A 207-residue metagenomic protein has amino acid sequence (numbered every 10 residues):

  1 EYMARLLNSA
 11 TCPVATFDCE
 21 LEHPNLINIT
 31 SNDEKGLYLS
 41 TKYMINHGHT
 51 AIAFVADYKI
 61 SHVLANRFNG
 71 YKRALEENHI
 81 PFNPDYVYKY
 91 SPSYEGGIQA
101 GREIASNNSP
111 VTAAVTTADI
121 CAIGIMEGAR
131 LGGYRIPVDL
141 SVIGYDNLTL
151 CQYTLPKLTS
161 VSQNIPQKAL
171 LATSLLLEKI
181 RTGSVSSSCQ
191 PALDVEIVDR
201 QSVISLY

Functional and structural regions predicted by a protein language model:
E1, C19, N28-L39, V55-A100 (+4 more regions): Hinge/beta->alpha junction and helix N-cap segments in small-molecule ligand-binding domains
E1-K42, N46, S106: Alpha-helical recognition/docking segments in bacterial nutrient-uptake and carbohydrate-utilization systems
P13, H49-A51, T112-A113: Residues that mark the start of a beta-strand
T50-A51, F82-Y86, I136-V142: Short acidic capping loops at alpha-helix termini that bridge into adjacent secondary structure
A100-Y207: Flexible loop/turn connectors
